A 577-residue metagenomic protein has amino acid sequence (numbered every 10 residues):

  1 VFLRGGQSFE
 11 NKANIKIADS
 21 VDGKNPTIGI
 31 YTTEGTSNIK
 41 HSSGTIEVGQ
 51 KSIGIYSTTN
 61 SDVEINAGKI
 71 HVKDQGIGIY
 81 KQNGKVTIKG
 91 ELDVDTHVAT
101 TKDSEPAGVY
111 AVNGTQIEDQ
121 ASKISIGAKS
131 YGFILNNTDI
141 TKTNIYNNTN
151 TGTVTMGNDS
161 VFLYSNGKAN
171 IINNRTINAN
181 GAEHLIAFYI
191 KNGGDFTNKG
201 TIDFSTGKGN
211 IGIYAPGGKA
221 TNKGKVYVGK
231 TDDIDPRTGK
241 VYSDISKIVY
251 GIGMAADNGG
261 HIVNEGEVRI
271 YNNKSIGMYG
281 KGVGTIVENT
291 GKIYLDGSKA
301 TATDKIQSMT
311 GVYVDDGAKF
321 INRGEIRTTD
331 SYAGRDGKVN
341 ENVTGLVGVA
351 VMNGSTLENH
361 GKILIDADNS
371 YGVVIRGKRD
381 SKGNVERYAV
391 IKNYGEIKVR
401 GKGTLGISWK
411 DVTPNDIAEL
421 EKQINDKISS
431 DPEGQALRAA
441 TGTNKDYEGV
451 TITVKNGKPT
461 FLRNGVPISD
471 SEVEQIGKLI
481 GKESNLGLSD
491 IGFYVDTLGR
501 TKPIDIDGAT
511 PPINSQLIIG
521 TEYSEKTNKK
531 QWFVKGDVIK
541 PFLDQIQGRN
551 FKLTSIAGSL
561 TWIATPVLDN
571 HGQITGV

Functional and structural regions predicted by a protein language model:
V1-V577: Long, low-complexity, polar and repeat-rich extracellular regions of very large Gram-negative surface proteins
